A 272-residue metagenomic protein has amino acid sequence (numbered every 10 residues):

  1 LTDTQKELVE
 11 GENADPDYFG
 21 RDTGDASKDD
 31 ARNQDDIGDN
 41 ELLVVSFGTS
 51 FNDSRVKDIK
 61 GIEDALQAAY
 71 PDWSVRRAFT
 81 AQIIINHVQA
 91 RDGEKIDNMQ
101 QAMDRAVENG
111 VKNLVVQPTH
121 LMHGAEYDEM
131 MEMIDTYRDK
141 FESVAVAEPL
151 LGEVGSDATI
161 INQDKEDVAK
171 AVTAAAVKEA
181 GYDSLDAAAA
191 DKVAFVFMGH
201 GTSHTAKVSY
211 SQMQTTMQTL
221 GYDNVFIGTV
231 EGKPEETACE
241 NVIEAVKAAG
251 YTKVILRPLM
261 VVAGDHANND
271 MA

Functional and structural regions predicted by a protein language model:
L1-I255, M260-A272: Extended amphipathic ligand-handling, pore-lining, and cofactor/metal-binding catalytic surfaces
